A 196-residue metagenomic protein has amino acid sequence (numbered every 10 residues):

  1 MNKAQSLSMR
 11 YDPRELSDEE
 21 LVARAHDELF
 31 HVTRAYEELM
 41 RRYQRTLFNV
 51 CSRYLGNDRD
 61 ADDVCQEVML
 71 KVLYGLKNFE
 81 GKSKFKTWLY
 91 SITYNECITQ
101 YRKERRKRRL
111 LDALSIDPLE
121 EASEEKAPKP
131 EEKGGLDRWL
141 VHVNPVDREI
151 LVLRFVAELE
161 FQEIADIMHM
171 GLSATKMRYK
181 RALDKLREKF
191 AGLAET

Functional and structural regions predicted by a protein language model:
M1-R45: N-terminal module of bacterial RNA polymerase sigma factors
N2-R10, R109, D117, K129 (+2 more regions): C-terminal edge and immediately downstream basic/flexible tail or linker adjoining helix-turn-helix-like DNA-binding
R14-E15, L21, T99, K107-L136: Internal acidic/polar
M40-D58, G75, L140, K189-G192: Amphipathic, Lys/Arg- and hydrophobic-enriched alpha-helical face
N49, D63-L70, S83-N95: Structural recognition of an alpha-helix C-terminal capping motif at a helix-to-coil junction
R53-N57, E67-K84, K103-R105: Sigma70-family region 2
N78-E80, S91-D112: Arg/Lys-rich amphipathic alpha helix in sigma70-family domain 2
D147, V156, Q162, M168-L193: DNA-recognition helix of helix-turn-helix
